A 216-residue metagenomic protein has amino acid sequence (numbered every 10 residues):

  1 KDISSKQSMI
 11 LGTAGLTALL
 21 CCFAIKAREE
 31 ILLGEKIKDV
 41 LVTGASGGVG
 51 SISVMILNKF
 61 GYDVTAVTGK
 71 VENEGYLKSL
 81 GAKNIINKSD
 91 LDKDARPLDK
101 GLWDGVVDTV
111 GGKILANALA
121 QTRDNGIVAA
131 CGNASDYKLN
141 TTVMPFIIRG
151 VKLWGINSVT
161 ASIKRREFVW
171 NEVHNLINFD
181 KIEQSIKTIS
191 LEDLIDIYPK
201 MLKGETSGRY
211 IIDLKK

Functional and structural regions predicted by a protein language model:
M9-N87: Mid-domain Rossmann-like dinucleotide-binding core that forms the NAD(H)/NADP(H) cofactor-binding site
A82, L102-D104, F146: Local beta-strand N-terminus motif with an aromatic residue
K88, D108-T109, L214: Short, well-ordered coil/turn residues at beta-beta hairpins and beta-strand->alpha-helix junctions within
L91-G101: Short amphipathic alpha-helix with an adjacent loop that forms part of the alpha/beta core around
K100-G105, S207: A glycine-rich helix->loop->beta "capping" turn within Rossmann-like NAD(P)(H)-dependent oxidoreductase domains
D104-V107, A129: N-terminal Rossmann-like NAD(P) cofactor-binding module of classical short-chain dehydrogenase/reductase
K113-F179: Glycine-rich phosphate-binding loop and adjacent beta-alpha segment of Rossmann(oid) nucleotide-cofactor-binding
K164-K216: C-terminal hydrophobic helical "lid"/dimerization subdomain of Rossmann-like NAD(P)H-dependent oxidoreductases
